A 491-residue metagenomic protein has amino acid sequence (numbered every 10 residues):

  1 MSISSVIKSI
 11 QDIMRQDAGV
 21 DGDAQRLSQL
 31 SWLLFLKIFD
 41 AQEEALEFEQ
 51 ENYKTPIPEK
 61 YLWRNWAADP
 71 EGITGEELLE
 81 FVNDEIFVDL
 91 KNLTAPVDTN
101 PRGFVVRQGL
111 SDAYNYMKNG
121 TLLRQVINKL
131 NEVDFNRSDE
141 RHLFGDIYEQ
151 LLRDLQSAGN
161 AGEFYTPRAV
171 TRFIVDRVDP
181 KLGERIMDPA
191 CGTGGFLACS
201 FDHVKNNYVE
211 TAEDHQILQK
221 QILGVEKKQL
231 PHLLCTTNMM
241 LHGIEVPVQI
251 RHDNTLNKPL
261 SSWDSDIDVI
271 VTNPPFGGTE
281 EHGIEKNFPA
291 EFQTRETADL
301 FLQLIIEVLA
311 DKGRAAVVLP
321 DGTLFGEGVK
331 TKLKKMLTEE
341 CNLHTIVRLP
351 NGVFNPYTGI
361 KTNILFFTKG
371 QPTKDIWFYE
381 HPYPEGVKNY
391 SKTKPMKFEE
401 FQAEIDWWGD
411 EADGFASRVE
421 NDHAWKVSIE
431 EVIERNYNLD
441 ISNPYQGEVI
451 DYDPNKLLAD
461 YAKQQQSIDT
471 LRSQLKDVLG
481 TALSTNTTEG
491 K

Functional and structural regions predicted by a protein language model:
M1, N257-D268, G277-S428: Signature of N6-adenine DNA methyltransferases within the class I
M1-L182, P247-K258, R348-V353, T373-P382 (+2 more regions): Non-catalytic, mostly N-terminal accessory regions of nucleic-acid modification and defense proteins
I13, V133, Q150, D154 (+8 more regions): Conserved, well-folded catalytic cores of nucleic-acid-processing and energy-transducing macromolecular machines
W32-L34, Y116, G192, H203 (+4 more regions): Short alpha-helical scaffold segments that flank and stabilize functional sites
E163-T272, G277-T279, E285-K286, Q293-R295 (+5 more regions): Conserved S-adenosyl-L-methionine
